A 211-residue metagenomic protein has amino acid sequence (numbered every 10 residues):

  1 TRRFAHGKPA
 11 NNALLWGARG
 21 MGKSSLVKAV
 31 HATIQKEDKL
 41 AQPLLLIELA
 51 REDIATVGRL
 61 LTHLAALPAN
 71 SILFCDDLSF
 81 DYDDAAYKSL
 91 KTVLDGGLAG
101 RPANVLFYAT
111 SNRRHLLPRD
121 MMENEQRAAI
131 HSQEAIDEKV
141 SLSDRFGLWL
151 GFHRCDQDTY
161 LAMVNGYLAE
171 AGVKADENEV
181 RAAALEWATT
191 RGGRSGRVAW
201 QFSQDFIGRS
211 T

Functional and structural regions predicted by a protein language model:
T1-H6: Pre-Walker A adenine-sensing motif
G7-K28: Walker A/P-loop nucleotide-binding motif
T33-S71, S79-D83: AAA+/P-loop NTPase substrate/partner-engagement loops
Q35-K36, T62-A66, D81-A129, E134: Conserved catalytic/switch belt of AAA+ P-loop NTPases
E52-A55, L78-D81, F107-L117, R154-Y160: Conserved nucleotide-binding/hydrolysis micro-motifs of P-loop NTPases
S111, R127-V140, G147-T159: Conserved AAA+ ATPase "SRH/arginine-finger" region at the nucleotide-binding site
H153-T211: C-terminal alpha-helical "lid" subdomain
